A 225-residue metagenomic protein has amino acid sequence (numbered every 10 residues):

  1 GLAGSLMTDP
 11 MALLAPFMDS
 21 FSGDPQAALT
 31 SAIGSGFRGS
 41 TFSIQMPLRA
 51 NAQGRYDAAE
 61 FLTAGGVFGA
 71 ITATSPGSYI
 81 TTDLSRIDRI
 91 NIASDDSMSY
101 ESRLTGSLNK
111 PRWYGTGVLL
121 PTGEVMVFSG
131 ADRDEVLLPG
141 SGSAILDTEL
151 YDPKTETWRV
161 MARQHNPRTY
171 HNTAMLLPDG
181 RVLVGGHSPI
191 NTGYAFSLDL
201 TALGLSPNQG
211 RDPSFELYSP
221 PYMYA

Functional and structural regions predicted by a protein language model:
G1-A225: Kelch-like beta-propeller repeat domains
